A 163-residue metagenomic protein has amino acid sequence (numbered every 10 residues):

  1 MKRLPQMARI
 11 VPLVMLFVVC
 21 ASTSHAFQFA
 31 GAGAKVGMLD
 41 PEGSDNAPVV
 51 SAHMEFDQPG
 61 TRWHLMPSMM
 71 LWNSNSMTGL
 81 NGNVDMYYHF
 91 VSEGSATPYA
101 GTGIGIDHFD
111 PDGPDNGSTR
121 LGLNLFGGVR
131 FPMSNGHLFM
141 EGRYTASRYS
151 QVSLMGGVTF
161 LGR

Functional and structural regions predicted by a protein language model:
M1-F29, R163: Cleavable N-terminal export/targeting peptides
S22-W72, S153, T159-R163: Short glycine/proline- and aromatic-enriched beta-strand/turn motifs that initiate or cap beta-hairpins
A30-A32, P48-A52, L80-V84, P98 (+3 more regions): Hydrophobic, lipid-facing positions within transmembrane beta-strands of outer-membrane proteins
G37-P48, L71-L80, D112-S118, R143-M155: Solvent-exposed loop/turn segments connecting transmembrane beta-strands in outer-membrane beta-barrel proteins
S51-P114, F131, N135-H137, R163: Gram-negative (and chloroplast) outer-membrane scaffold detector with strong preference for beta-barrel transmembrane
P67-M69, L125, G142: Residue-level recognition of conserved beta-strand positions in structured domain cores
D85-H89, R148-L161: A short, hydrophobic/aromatic-rich structural module that often spans a beta strand with its adjoining loop
G136-Y144: Low-complexity, intrinsically disordered Gly/Pro/Thr-rich segments
